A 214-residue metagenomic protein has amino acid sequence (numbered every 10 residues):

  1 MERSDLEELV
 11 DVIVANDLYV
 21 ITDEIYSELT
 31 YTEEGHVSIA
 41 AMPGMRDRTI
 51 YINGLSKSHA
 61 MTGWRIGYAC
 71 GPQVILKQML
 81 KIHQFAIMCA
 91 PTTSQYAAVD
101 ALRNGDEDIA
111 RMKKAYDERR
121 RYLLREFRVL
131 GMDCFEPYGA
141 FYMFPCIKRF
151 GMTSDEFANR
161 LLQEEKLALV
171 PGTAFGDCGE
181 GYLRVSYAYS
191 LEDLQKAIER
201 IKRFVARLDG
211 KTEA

Functional and structural regions predicted by a protein language model:
M1-A214: PLP-dependent class I/II
